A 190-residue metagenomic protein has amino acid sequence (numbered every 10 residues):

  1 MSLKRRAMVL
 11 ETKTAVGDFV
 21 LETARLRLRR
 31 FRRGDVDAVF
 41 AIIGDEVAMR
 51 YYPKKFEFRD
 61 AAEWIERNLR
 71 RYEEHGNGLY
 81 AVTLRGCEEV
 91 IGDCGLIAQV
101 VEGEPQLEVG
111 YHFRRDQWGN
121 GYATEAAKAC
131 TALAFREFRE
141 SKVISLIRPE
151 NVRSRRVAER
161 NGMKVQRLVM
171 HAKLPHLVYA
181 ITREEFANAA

Functional and structural regions predicted by a protein language model:
M1-Y51, L79-A190: Acyl-donor (CoA/ACP) binding surface of acyl/acetyltransferases
V47-R67, G78-Y80: Conserved GNAT-fold acetyl-CoA-binding loop/helix
R71-H75: Short loop/turn motifs at secondary-structure junctions and domain boundaries
